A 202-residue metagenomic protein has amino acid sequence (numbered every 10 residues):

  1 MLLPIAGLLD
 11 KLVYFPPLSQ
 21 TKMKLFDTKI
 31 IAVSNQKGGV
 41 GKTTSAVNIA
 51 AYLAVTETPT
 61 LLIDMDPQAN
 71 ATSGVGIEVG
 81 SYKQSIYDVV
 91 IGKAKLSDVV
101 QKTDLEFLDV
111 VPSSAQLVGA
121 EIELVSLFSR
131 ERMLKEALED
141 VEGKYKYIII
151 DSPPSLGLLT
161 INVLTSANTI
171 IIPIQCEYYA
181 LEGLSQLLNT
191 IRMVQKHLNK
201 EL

Functional and structural regions predicted by a protein language model:
M1-L202: P-loop NTP-binding core
